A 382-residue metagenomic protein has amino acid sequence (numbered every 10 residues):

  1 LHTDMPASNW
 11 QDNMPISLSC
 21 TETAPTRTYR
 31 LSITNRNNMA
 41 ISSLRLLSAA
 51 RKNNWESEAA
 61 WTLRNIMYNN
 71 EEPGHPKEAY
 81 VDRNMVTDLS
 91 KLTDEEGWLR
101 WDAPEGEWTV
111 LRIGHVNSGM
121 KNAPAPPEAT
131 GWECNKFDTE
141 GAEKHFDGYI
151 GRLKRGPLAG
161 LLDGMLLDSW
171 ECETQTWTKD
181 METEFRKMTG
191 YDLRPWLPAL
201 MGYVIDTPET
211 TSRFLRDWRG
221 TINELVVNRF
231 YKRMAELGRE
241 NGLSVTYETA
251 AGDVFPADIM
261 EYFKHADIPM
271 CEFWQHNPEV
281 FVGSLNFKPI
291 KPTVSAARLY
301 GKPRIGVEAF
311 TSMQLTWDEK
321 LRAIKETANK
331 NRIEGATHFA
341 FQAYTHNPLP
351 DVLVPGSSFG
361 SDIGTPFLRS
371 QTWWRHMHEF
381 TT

Functional and structural regions predicted by a protein language model:
L1-A7, M14-S57, R152-G164, D168-T382: Carbohydrate-binding surfaces of carbohydrate-active enzymes
L1-L162: Mature N-terminal, pre-catalytic/accessory segment of carbohydrate-active enzymes
